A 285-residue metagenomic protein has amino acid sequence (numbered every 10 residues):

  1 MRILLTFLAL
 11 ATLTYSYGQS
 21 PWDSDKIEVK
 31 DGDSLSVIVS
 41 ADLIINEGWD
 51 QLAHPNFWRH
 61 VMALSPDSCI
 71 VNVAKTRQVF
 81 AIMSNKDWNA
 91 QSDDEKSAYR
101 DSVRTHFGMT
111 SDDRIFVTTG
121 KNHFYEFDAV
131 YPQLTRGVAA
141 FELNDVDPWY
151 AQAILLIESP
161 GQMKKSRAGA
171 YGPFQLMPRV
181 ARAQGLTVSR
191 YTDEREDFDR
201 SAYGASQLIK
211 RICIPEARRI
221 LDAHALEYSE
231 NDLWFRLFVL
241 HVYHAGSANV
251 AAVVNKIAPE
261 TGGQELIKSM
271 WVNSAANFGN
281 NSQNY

Functional and structural regions predicted by a protein language model:
L4, L8, T14-A153, K165 (+3 more regions): Cell-wall glycan-active module
E126-F127, Y191-A202, N280: Active-site metal-coordination segments of metallo-dependent hydrolases
A151-E158, V239-L240: Short alpha-helical scaffolding segments that buttress acidic/His motifs in well-ordered protein cores
I157-P173, V180, G246: Cell-wall polysaccharide-cleaving catalytic domain and substrate-binding groove, primarily in peptidoglycan/chitin
K164-G172, T192-E196, R200, E230: Alpha-helix capping and helix-loop boundary segments enriched in small/acidic/polar residues
G169-R190, S201-C213, Q264-E265: Substrate-binding/active-site groove segments that recognize and process beta-1,4-linked N-acetyl-hexosamine
L233-L237: Exposed acidic/Ser/Thr-rich ligand/metal-binding surfaces
